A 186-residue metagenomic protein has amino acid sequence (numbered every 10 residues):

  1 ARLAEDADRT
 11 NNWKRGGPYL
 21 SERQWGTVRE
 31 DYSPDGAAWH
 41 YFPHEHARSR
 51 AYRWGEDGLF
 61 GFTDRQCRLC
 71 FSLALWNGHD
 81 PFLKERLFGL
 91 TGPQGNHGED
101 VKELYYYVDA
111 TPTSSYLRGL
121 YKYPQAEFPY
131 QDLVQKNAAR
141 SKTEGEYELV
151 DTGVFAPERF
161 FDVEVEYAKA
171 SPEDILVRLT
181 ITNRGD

Functional and structural regions predicted by a protein language model:
A1-D186: Anionic coordination/interaction segments
